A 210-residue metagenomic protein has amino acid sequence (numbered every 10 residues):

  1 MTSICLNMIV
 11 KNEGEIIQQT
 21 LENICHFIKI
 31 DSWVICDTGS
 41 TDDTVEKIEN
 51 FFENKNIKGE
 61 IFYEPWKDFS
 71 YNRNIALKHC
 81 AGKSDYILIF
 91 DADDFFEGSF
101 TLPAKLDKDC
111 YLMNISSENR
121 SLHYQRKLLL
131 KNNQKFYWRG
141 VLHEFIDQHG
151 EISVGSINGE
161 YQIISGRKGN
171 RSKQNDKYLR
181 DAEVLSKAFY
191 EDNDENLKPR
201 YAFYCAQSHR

Functional and structural regions predicted by a protein language model:
S3-C5, S32: Cell-envelope/extracellular polymer assembly enzymes that use nucleotide-activated donors
N12-I28, S32: Short, well-formed alpha-helical segments that are part of the catalytic scaffolds of diverse glycosyltransferases
N23, C36-I48, P65-W66: A conserved acidic beta->alpha catalytic loop
N50-N56: Short, conserved SAM-binding/catalytic segment of Class I S-adenosyl-L-methionine-dependent methyltransferases
S70-L77, D94-R210: Catalytic-site signature of metal-activated, phosphate-bearing donor transferases, centered on the GT-A/GT-A-like
N74-Y86: Active-site nucleotide-sugar/metal-binding loop of Leloir-type enzymes
